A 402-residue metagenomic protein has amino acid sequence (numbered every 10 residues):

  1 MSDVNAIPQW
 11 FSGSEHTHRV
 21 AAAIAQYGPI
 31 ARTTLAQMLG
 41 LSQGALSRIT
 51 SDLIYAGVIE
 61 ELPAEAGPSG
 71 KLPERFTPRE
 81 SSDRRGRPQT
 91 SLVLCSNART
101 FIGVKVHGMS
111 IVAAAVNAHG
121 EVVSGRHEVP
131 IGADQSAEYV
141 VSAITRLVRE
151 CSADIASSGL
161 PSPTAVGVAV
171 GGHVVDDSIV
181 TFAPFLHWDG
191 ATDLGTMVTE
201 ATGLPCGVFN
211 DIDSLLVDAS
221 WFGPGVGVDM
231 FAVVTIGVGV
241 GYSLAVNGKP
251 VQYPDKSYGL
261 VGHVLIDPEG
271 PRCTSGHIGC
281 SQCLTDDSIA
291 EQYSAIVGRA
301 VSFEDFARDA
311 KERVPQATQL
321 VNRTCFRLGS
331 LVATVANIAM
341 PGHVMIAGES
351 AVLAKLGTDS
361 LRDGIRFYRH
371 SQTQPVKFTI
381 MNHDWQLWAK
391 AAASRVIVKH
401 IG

Functional and structural regions predicted by a protein language model:
M1-L94, G402: Nucleotide/phosphate-binding catalytic cleft detector across ATP-hydrolyzing and phosphate-transferring enzymes
D3, Q9, S14, A22-A25 (+2 more regions): Glycine-rich phosphate-binding/hydrolytic loop that grips phosphoryl groups
A6-I7, E15, R19, A25 (+2 more regions): Short glycine-rich, Thr/Ser-proximal phosphate-binding strand/loop in the N-terminal lobe of ATP-dependent enzymes
A31, P271, H277-M345: A mobile "lid/hinge" subdomain adjacent to the ATP/sugar-phosphate binding pocket shared across diverse ATP-dependent
M38-A45, P341-G364: Glycine-rich phosphate-binding loops at beta-strand->alpha-helix junctions
A64-F101, C206-F231: Conserved phosphate-binding catalytic cores of ATP/NTP-utilizing and phosphoryl-transfer enzymes
D83-S124, V233-G248: Gly/Thr-rich phosphate-binding beta-strand-loop-beta motif of the actin/hexokinase/Hsp70
V122-M230, L356-F367: Glycine-rich phosphate-binding loop and adjoining helix at the ATP-binding site of ATP-dependent phosphoryl-transfer
